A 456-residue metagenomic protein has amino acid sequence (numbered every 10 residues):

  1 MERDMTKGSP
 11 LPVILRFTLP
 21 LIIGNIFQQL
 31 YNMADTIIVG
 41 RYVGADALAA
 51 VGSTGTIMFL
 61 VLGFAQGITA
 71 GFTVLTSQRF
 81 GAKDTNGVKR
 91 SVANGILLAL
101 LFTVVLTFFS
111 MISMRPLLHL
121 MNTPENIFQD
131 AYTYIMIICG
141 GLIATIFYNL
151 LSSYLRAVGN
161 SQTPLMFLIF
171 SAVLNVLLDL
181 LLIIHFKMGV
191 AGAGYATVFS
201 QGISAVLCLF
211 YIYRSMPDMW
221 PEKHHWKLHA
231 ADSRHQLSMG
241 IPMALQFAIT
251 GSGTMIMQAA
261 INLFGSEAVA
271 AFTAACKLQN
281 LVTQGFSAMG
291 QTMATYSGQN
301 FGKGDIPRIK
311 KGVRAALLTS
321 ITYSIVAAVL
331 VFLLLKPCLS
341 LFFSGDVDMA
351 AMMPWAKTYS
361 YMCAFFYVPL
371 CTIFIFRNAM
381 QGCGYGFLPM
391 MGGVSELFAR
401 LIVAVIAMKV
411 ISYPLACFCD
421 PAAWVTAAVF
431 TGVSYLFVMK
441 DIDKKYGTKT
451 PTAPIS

Functional and structural regions predicted by a protein language model:
M1-T18, T76-G141, H185-I241, S297-F365 (+1 more regions): Short alpha-helical transmembrane segments in multi-pass integral membrane proteins
K7, L11-L30, A34, I57-F64 (+7 more regions): Residue-level signal for short hydrophobic patches within transmembrane helices of multi-pass membrane transporters
R16-D35, I137, S171, S200-S204 (+3 more regions): Transmembrane helical elements of multi-pass membrane transporters/channels
L21, N25, I37, V74 (+17 more regions): Transmembrane alpha-helix boundary and packing residues in multipass membrane permease domains and related
I26, L30-L48, L118-E125, L181-M188 (+4 more regions): Helix-terminus/linker motif at the lipid-water interface of multi-pass membrane proteins
V39-F59, E125-D130, V190-A191, D232-M239 (+5 more regions): Interfacial/gating helices of multi-pass transporter permease domains
L48-F108, T145-P164, A271-L335, L370-G392: Small-residue-rich hydrophobic transmembrane alpha-helices
T69, I138-R156, P164-A172, A193-V206 (+4 more regions): Short runs within selected transmembrane alpha-helices of multi-pass transporters and secretion channels
